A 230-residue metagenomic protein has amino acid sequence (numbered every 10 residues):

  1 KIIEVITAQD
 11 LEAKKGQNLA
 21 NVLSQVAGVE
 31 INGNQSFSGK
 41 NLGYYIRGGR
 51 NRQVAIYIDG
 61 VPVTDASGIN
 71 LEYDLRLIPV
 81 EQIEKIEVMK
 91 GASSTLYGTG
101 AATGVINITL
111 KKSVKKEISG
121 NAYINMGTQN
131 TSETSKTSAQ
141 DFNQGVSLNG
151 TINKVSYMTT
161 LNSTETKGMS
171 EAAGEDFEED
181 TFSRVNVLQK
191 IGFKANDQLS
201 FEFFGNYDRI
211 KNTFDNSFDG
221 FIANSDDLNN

Functional and structural regions predicted by a protein language model:
K1-K14, G43: N-terminal periplasmic "start-of-domain" segments of outer-membrane beta-barrel proteins
A20-P62, E84-K85: Extracytoplasmic beta-strand/coil segments of soluble accessory domains associated with Gram-negative outer-membrane
I31, Q53, V63-D65, A92-L96 (+2 more regions): Short beta-strands and strand-coil junctions in structured, solvent-facing domains, enriched
I46-R50, I58-G60, K90, L110-K112 (+1 more regions): Flexible glycine-/small-residue-rich
P62-K90: Short acidic/polar hinge/loop motifs at secondary-structure boundaries that mediate gating or recognition
I69, V88-M89, Y123-T131, F142 (+2 more regions): Extracytoplasmic loops and strand-loop junctions of Gram-negative outer membrane beta-barrel proteins
E81-E84, T95-N107, K112-A172, D180-V187 (+1 more regions): Outer-membrane beta-barrel translocator/receptor signature
T166-N186, K194, Q198-N230: Flexible loop and strand-edge segments within Gram-negative outer membrane beta-barrel domains
